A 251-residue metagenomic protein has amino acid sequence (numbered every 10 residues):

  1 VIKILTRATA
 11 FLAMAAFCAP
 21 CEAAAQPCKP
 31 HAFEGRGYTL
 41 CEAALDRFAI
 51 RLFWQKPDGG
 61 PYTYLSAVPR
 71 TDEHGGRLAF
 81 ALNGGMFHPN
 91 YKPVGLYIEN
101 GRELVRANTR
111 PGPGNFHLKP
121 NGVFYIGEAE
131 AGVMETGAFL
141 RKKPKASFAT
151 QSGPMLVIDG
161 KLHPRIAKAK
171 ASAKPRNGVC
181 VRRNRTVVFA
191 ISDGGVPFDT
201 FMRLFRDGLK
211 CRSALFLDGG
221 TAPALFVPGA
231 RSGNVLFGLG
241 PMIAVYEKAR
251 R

Functional and structural regions predicted by a protein language model:
V1-R7: Positively charged n-region of N-terminal signal peptides that target proteins for export
A8-A19: Bacterial N-terminal signal peptides
C21-N115: Zymogen propeptides
L40, V123, G178: Short, surface-exposed charged micro-motifs
Q55-G59, G137-K142, I191-G195: Short, solvent-exposed aromatic-acidic interface loops
K92-I166: Active-site-adjacent helix-turn-beta-strand microarchitecture at beta-sheet edges that either contains or buttresses
V94-G114, R165-A214, A222-R251: Conserved, well-ordered active-site substructure
